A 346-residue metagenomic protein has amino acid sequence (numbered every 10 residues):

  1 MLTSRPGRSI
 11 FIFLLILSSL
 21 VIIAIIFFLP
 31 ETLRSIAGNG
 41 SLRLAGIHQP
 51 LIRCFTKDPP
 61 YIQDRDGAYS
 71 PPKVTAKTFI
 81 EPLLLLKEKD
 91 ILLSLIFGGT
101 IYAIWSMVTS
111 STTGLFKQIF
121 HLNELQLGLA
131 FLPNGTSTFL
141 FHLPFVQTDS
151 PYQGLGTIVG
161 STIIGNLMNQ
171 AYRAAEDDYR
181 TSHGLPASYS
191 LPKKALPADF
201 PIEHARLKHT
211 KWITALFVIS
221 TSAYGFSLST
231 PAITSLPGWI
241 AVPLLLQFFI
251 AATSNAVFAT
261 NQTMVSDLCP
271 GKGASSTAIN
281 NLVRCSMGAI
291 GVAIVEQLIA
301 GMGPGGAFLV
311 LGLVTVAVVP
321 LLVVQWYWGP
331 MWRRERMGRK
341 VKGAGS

Functional and structural regions predicted by a protein language model:
P6-L92, H142-D149, N166-S188, I202 (+1 more regions): Central mid-sequence intracellular linker of multi-pass
Y61-A68, V74-E81, G98, T109 (+4 more regions): Generic, low-specificity signal for short hydrophobic/alpha-helical stretches with a mild N-terminal bias, encompassing
K87, I91-L95, L236-A241: Primarily residues marking transmembrane-helix entry/exit sites
L93-A103: A single, central transmembrane helix in multi-pass transporters
Y102, S106-S346: C-terminal transmembrane bundle
